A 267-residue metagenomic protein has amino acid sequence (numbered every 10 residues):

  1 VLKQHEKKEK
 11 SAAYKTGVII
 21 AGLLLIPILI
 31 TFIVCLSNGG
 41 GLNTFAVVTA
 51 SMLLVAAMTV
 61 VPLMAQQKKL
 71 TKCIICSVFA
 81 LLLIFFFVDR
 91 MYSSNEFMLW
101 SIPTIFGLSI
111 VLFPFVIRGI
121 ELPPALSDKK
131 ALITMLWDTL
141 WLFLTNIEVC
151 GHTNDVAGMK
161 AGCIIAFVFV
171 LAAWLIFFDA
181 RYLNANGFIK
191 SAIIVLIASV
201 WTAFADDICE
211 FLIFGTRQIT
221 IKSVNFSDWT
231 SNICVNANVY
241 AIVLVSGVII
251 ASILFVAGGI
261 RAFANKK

Functional and structural regions predicted by a protein language model:
V1-L82, S223-S246, S252-K267: N-terminal topogenic module of multi-pass integral membrane proteins
K15, L29-S51, Q66-L70, F85-G107 (+6 more regions): Membrane-helix interface and helix-disruption motif detector
G17-L24, S77-V78, F113-M159: N-terminal signal-anchor transmembrane alpha-helix
M52-I75, F86-F87, S109-P124, A172-D179: Canonical alpha-helical transmembrane segments
C73-L81, I133-W141, I189-W201: Central hydrophobic cores of alpha-helical transmembrane segments in multi-pass integral membrane proteins
V111-I120, T145-I147, F167-K190, F204-I208 (+1 more regions): Alpha-helical transmembrane segments in multipass membrane proteins, preferentially the mid-helix core
V168-A172, L196-F204, Y240-G258: Alpha-helical membrane-embedded segments
S199-V224: Juxtamembrane non-transmembrane "cap" segments at the membrane-aqueous interface of multi-pass membrane proteins
